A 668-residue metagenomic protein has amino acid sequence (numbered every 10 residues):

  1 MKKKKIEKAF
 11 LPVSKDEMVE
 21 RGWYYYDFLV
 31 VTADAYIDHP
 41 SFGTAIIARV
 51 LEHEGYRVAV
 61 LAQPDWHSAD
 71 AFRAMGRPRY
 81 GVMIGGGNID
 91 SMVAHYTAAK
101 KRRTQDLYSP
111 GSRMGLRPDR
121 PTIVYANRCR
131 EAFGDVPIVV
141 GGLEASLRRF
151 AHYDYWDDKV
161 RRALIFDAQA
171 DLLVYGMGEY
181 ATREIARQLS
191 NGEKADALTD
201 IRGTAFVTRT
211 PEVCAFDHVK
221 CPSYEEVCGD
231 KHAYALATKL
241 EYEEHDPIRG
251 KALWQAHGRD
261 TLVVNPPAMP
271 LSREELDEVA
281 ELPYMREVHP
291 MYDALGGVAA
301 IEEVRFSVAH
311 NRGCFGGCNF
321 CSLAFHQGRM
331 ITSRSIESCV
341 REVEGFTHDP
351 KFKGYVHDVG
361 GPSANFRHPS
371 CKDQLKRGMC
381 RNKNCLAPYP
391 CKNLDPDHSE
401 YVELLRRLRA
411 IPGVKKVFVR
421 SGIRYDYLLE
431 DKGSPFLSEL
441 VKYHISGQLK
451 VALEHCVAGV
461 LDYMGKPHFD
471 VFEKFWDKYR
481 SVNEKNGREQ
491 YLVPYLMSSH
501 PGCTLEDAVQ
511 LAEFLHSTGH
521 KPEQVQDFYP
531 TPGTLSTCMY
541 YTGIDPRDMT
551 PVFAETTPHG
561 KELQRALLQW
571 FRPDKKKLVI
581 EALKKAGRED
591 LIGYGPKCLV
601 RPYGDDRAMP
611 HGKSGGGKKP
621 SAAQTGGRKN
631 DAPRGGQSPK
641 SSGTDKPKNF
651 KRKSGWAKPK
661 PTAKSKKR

Functional and structural regions predicted by a protein language model:
K2-Y25, A35, A235-S307: N-terminal [4Fe-4S]-dependent radical SAM core
V30, I46, D65-W66, G345-V493 (+1 more regions): Conserved SAM/AdoMet-binding glycine-rich loop
V31-Y36, L295-S322, T347, Y355: N-terminal pre-triad scaffold of radical SAM enzymes
G43, A62-H257, N265, M269: Glycine-rich beta-alpha loop elements in corrinoid/cobalamin-binding modules across cobalamin-dependent enzymes
H67, D196-H245, R259, A268-L271 (+6 more regions): Terminal amphipathic helices with adjacent charged low-complexity linkers/tails
D90-A99, L147-R149, E179-E184, T208-V213 (+7 more regions): Flexible glycine/acidic-rich beta-alpha junction loops that bind and position SAM and/or redox cofactors in anaerobic
D171, V279, C314, C318 (+4 more regions): Conserved, mostly hydrophobic/aromatic
K613-R668: Intrinsically disordered, Lys/Arg-rich low-complexity segments
